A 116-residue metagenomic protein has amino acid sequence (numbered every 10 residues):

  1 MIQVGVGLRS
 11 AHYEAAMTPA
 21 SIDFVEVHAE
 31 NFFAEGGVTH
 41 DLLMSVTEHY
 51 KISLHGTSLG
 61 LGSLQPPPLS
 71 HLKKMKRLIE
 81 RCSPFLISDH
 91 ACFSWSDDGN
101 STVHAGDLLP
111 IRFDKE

Functional and structural regions predicted by a protein language model:
I2-A11, L59-P66, D107-K115: Active-site mouth loops of central-metabolism enzymes
I2-L8, D23-V27, I52-H55, I87-D89: Hydrophobic faces of well-ordered beta-strands that scaffold small-molecule active sites in alpha/beta enzyme cores
A11-E14, A29-D41, G60-S70: Acidic-and-aromatic substrate-binding clefts and catalytic sites of carbohydrate-active enzymes
A15-A20, G37-L54, S70-F85: Acidic (Asp/Glu)-rich catalytic clusters
E26-A29, S45: Gly/lys/ser-thr-rich phosphate-binding loops in alpha/beta enzymes that coordinate phosphoanhydride or phosphate groups
H40, T47, Q65-P68, D97-S101: Charge-rich, low-complexity amphipathic helices in intrinsically disordered tails/linkers adjacent to domains
H49, G56-P66, A91: Structured, acidic catalytic/metal-binding patches in enzyme active sites
S70-E116: Active-site acidic/histidine proton-transfer and metal-coordination neighborhood in alpha/beta enzyme cores
